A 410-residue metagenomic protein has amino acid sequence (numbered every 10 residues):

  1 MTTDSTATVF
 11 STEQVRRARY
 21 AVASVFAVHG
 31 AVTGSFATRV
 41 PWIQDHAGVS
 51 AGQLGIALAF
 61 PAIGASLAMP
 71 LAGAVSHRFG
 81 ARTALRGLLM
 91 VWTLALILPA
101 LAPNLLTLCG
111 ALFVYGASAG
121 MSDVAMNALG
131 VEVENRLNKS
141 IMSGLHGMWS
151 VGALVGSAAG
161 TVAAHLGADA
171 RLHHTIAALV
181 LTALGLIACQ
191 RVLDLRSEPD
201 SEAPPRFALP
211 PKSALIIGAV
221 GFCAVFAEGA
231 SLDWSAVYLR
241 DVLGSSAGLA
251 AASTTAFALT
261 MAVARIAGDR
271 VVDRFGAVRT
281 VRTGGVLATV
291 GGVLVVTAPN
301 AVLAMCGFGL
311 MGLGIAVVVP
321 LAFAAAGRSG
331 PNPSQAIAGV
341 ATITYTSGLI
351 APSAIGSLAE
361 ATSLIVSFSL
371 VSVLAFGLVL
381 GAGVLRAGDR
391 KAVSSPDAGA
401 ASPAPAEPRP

Functional and structural regions predicted by a protein language model:
T38-G52, D233-L249: Short amphipathic helix-loop junctions that connect adjacent transmembrane helices in Major Facilitator Superfamily/SLC
I43-Q44, V75-S76, V162-G167, L239-R240 (+4 more regions): Interfacial helix-cap and linker-helix signal at transmembrane-aqueous boundaries of multi-pass secondary transporters
G48, G80, L101-L106, G244 (+2 more regions): Helix-breaking motifs and short loop linkers at transmembrane-helix boundaries and internal kinks in secondary membrane
L67-L106: Conserved MFS/SLC helix-loop-helix module at the cytosolic interface between two early adjacent transmembrane helices
A68-A81, A164, A264-A277, A359-E360: Helix-to-loop junctions at the C-terminal end of transmembrane segments in multipass secondary transporters
M121-R136, A316-G330: Intracellular juxtamembrane helix-capping segments at the cytosolic ends of symmetry-related transmembrane helices
R171-Q190, V366-V384: Symmetry-related core transmembrane helices of the 12-TM Major Facilitator Superfamily/SLC fold
F275-A322: C-terminal transmembrane helical hairpin of 12-TM major facilitator-type secondary transporters
